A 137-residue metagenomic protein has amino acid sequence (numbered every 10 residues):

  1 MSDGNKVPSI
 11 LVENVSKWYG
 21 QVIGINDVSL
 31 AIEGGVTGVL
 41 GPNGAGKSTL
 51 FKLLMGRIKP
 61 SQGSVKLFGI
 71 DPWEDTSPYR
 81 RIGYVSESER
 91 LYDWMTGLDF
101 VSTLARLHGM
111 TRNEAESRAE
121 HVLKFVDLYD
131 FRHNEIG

Functional and structural regions predicted by a protein language model:
V22-I23, T76: Short coil-to-beta microelement around the adenine-binding A-loop and adjacent beta1/P-loop entry of ABC ATPase
T37-G38: Short beta-strand immediately N-terminal to the Walker A/P-loop
P42-G46: Walker A (P-loop) phosphate-binding loop of ABC-type ATPase nucleotide-binding domains
M55: Helix-to-loop junction immediately C-terminal to a conserved catalytic motif
G63-P78: Conserved ABC transporter NBD signature motif
S102, R106, E114-F131: Conserved ABC ATPase "signature" region
